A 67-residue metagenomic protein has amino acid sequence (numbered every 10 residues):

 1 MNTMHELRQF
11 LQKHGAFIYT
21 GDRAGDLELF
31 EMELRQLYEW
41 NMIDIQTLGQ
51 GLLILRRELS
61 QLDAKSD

Functional and structural regions predicted by a protein language model:
M1-A24: N-terminal acidic leader/helix
R8, E28-E31, L52: Generic structural concept
I18, F30, R56-L59: A short hydrophobic/aromatic micro-motif that marks alpha-helical segments and, especially, helix-coil
L27-E39: Amphipathic alpha-helical segments that form the core helices of the histone-fold
E39-Q61, S66-D67: Short, charged early-sequence alpha-helical segments and their helix-coil boundaries
